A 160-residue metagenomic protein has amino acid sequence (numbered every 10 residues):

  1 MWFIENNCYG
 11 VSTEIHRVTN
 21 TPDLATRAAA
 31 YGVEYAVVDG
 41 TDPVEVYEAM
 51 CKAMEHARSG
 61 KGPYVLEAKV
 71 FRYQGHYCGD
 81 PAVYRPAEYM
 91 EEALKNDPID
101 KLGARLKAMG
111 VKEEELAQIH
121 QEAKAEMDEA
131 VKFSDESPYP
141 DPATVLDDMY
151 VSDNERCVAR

Functional and structural regions predicted by a protein language model:
M1-E136: Glycine-rich ThDP/TPP pyrophosphate-binding loop and its adjacent helix/strand module within ThDP-dependent enzymes
E136-R160: C-terminal intrinsically disordered, low-complexity extensions immediately downstream of enzyme catalytic cores
